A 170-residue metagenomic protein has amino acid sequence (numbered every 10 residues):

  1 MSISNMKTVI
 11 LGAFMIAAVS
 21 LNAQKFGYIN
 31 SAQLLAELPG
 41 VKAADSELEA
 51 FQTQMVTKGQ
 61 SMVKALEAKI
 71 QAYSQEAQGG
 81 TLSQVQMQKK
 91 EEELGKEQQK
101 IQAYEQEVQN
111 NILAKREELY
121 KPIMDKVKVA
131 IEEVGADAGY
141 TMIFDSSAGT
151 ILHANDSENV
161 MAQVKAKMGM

Functional and structural regions predicted by a protein language model:
M1-I10: Bacterial N-terminal signal peptides that target proteins for export
L11-I16: Hydrophobic alpha-helical targeting segments used for export or membrane insertion
A17-A23: Sec/Tat signal peptide C-region and signal peptidase I cleavage site
Q24-T150: Amphipathic alpha-helical segments
A154: Active-site microenvironments of hydrolase-like enzyme catalytic domains
